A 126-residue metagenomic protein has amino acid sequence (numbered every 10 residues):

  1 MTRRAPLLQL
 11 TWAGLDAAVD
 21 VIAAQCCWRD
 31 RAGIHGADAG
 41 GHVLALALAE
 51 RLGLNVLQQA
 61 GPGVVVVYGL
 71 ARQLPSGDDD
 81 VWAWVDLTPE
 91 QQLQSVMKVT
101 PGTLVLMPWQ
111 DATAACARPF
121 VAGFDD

Functional and structural regions predicted by a protein language model:
M1-D126: PRPP-associated nucleotide enzymes
